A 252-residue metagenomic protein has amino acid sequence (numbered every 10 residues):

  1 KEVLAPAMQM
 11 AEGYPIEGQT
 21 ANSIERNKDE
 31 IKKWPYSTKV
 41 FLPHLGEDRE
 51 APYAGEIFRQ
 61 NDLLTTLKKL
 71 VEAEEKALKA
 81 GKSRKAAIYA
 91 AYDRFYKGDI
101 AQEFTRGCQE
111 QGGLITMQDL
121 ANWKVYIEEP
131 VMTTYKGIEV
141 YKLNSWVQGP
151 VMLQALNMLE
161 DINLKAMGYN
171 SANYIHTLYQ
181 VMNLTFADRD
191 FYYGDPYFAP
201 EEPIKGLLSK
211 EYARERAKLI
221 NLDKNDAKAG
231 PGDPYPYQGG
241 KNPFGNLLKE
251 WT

Functional and structural regions predicted by a protein language model:
K1-A90, F95-V147, L208, K218-I220: Noncatalytic scaffold domains of N-terminal-nucleophile
D48, Q60, A101, G113 (+1 more regions): Internal maturation/activation junctions in enzymes
